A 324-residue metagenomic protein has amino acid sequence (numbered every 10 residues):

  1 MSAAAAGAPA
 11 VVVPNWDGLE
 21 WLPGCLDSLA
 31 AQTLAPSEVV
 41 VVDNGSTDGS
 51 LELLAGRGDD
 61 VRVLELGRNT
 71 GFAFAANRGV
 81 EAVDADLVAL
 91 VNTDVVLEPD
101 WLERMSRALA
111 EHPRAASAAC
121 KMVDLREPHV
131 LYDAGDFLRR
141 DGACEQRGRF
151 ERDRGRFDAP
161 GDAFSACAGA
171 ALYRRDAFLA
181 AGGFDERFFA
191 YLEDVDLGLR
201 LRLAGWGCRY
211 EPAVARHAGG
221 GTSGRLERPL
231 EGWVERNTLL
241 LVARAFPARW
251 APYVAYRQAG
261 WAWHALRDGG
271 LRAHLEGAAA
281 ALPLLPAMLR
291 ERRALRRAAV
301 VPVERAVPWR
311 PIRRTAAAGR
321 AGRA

Functional and structural regions predicted by a protein language model:
P23, D48-G56: Acidic helix N-cap motif at the loop->helix transition within catalytic regions of sugar-transfer enzymes
D27-P36: Short, acidic, metal-binding catalytic loop of nucleotide-sugar glycosyltransferases
E65-V83, T93: Glycine-rich, basic loop-to-helix element that forms the pyrophosphate-binding segment of sugar-nucleotide handling
V88: Short aromatic/hydrophobic "clamp" motif used to bind/position activated sugar donors
V96-R139: Conserved donor NDP-sugar-binding/catalytic core segment of glycosyltransferases
R139-A163: Short, flexible, basic/aromatic active-site loop/helix in glycosyltransferases
F164-V214: A short, conserved alpha-helix in the catalytic core of glycosyltransferases
A204-R293, A306-P308: Active-site-adjacent helix/loop segment of glycosyltransferases that harbors family-specific signature motifs
